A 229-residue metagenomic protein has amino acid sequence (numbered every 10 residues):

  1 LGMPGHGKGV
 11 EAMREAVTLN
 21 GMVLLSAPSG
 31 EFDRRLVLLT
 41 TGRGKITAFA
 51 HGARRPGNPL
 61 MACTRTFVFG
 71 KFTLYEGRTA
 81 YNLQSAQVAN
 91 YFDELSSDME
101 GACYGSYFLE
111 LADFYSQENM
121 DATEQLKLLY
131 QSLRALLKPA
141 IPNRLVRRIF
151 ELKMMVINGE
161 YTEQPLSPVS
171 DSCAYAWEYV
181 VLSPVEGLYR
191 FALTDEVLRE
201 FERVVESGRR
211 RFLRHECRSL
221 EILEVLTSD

Functional and structural regions predicted by a protein language model:
G9-R34, L39-D229: Non-catalytic alpha-helical scaffolds and adjoining flexible linkers that form interface surfaces for assembly
